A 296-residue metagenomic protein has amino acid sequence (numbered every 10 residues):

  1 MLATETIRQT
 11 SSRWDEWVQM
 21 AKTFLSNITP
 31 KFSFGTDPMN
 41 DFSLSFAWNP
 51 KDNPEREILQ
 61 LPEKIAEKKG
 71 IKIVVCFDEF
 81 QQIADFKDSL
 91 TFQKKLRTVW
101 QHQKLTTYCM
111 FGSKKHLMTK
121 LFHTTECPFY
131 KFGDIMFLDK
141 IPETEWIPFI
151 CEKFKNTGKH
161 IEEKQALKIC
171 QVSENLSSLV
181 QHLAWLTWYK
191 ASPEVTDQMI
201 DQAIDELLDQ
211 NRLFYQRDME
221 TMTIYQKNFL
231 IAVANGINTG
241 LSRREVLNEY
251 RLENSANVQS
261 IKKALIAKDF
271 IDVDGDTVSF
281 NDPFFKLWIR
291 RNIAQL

Functional and structural regions predicted by a protein language model:
M1-V74, S89, T106, A256: P-loop NTPase nucleotide-binding core
A3, K22, L59, E63 (+3 more regions): Short, amphipathic alpha-helical segments that act as regulatory/interfacial helices in nucleotide-processing proteins
S33-L44, K72-I73, F129, F149 (+3 more regions): Short, basic/glycine-rich phosphate-binding loops at helix/coil junctions that contact nucleotide phosphates
E67-C76, Q82-D88, K94-E126: Sensor-1/coupling segment of RecA-like P-loop NTPase cores
K87, L96, L121-F122, I150 (+3 more regions): Short, flexible helix/strand-to-coil boundary loops that buttress conserved ligand/catalytic motifs in alpha/beta
K104-Y108, G112-F154: Alpha-helical sensor/transducer elements of the RecA-like P-loop NTPase core
I147, C151-F214, I224, G275: Amphipathic alpha-helical "lid/sensor" segments that cap RecA-like P-loop NTPase cores
D209, L213-L296: C-terminal leucine-rich, beta-strand-based interaction scaffolds used for sensing/assembly
